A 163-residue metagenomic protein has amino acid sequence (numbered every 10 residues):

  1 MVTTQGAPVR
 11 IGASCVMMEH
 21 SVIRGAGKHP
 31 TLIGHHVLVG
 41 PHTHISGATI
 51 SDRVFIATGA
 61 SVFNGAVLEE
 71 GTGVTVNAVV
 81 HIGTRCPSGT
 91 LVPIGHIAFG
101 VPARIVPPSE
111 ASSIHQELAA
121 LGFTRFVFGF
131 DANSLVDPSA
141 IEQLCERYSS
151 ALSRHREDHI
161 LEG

Functional and structural regions predicted by a protein language model:
V2-P8, A26-G27: Right-handed parallel beta-helix/beta-solenoid
R10-V16, T90: Conserved long hydrophobic alpha-helices within structured protein cores
V16-V22: Hydrophobic alpha-helical segments within and immediately flanking transmembrane helices of multi-pass membrane proteins
E19, T31, G40-H42, T49-G163: Glycine-rich hexapeptide-repeat left-handed beta-helix
R24, G34: Glycine/small-residue-rich loop that forms an oxyanion/phosphate-binding "nest" at active or ligand-binding sites
